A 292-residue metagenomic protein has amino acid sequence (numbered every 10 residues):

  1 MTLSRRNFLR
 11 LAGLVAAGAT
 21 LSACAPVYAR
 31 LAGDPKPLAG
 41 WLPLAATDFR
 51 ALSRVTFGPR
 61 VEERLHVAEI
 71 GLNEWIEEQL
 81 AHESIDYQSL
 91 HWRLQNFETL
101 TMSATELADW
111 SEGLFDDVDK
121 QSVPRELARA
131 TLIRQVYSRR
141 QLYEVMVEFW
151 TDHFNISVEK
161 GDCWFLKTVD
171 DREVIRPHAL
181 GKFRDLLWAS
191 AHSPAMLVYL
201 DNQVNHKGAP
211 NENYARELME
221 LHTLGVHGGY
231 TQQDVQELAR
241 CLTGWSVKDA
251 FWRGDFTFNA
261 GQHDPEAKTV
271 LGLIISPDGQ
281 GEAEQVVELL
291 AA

Functional and structural regions predicted by a protein language model:
M1, N7-A29: N-terminal export signals
A23-R54: C-terminal segment of N-terminal export signals and the immediately downstream linker at the start of the mature
A39-T47, S122-V123, Y137-L142, A209 (+2 more regions): Structural motif
P43-Y87, S193-M196, N205, E217-E220 (+1 more regions): Cell-wall polysaccharide-cleaving catalytic domain and substrate-binding groove, primarily in peptidoglycan/chitin
T47, A51-L52, W75, P124 (+7 more regions): Residue-level detector of well-ordered alpha-helical segments, enriched for hydrophobic/aromatic packing positions
L52-P59, Q79-S84, V136-R139, H153-V158 (+5 more regions): Sec/Tat-exported extracytoplasmic proteins
V61-F149, H153, V158-T168, V174: N-terminal accessory alpha/beta regions
C163-A292: Active-site substrate-binding loop specific to GH73 endo-beta-N-acetylglucosaminidase modules in bacterial autolysins
